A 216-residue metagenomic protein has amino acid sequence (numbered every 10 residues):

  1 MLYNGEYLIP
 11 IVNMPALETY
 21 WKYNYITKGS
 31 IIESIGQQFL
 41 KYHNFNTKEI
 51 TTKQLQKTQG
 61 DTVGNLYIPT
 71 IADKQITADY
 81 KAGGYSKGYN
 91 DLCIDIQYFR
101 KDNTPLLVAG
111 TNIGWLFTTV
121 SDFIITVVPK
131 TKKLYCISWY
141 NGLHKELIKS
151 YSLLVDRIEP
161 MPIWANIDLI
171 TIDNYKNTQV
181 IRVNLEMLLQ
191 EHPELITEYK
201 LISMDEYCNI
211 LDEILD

Functional and structural regions predicted by a protein language model:
M1-D216: Nucleic-acid endonuclease domains
